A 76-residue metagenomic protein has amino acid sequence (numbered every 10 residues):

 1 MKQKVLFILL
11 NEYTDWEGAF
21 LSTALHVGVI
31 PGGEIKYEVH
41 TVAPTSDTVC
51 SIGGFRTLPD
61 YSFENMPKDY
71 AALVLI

Functional and structural regions predicted by a protein language model:
M1-I76: Extended, subdomain-level signal for the structured scaffold at the beginning of enzyme domains
